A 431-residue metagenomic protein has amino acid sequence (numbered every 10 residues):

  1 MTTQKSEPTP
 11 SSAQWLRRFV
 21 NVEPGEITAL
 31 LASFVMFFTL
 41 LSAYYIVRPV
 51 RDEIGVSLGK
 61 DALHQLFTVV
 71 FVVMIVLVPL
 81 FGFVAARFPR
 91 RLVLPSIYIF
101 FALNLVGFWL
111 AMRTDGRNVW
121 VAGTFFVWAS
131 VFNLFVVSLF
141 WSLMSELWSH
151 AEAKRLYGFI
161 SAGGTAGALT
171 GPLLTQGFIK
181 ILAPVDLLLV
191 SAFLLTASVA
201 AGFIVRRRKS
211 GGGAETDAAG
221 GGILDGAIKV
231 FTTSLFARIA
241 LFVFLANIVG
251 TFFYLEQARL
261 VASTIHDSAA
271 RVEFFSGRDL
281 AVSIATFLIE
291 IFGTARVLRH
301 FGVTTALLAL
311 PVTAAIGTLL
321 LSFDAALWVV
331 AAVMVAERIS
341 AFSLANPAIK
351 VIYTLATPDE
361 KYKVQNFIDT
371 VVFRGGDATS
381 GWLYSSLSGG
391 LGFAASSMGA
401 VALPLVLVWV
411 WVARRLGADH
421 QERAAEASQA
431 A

Functional and structural regions predicted by a protein language model:
M1-F34, K60, R87-R91, A102 (+7 more regions): Intracellular loop-helix junctions on the cytosolic face of multi-pass helical membrane proteins
T28-F81, V121-I179, A218-K229, R238-T294 (+1 more regions): Substrate-agnostic recognition of the 12-TM MFS/MFS-like secondary transporter fold
F71-M74, Y98-L105, A192-T196, N247 (+4 more regions): Residue-level recognition of pore/gate-forming positions within transmembrane alpha-helices of multi-pass
V78-I97: Conserved MFS/SLC helix-loop-helix module at the cytosolic interface between two early adjacent transmembrane helices
P79, V106-L110, L169, T196-I204 (+6 more regions): Membrane-embedded alpha-helical segments of multi-pass transporters/permeases
P89-V93, Q176-F193, G277, F301-A306 (+1 more regions): A membrane-interface helix-boundary motif in multi-pass transporters
I99-N118, V312-A326: C-terminal ends and interior cores of transmembrane alpha-helices in multi-pass membrane transporters/permeases
T305-L344: C-terminal transmembrane helical hairpin of 12-TM major facilitator-type secondary transporters
